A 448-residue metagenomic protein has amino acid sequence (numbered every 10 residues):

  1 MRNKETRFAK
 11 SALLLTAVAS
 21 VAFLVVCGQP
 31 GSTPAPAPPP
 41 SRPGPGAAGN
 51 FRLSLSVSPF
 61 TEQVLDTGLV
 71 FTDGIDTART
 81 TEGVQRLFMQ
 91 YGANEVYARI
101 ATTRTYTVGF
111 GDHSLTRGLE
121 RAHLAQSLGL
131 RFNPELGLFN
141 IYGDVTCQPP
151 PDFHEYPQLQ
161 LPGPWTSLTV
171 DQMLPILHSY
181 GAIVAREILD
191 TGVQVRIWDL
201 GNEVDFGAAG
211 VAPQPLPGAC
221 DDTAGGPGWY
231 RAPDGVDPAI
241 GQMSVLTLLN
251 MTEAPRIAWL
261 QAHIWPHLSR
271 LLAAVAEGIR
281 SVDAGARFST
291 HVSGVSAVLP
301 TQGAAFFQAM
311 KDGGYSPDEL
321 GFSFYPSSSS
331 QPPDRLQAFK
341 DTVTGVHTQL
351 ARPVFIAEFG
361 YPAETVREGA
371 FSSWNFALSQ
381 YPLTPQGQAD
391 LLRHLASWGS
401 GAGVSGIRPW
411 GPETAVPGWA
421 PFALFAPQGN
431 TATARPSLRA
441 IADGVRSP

Functional and structural regions predicted by a protein language model:
R2-L15: Bacterial N-terminal signal peptides that target proteins for export
V25-V26: C-terminal motif of bacterial Sec signal peptides marking the signal peptidase cleavage site
P43-A93: Boundary/entry segment of secreted carbohydrate-active catalytic domains
F51-V57, V96-A98, F132-L136, R196-L200 (+4 more regions): Hydrophobic faces of well-ordered beta-strands that scaffold small-molecule active sites in alpha/beta enzyme cores
S54, L69-T72, P215-D222, P227-I257 (+2 more regions): Aromatic-rich peripheral "rim/lid" segments of glycoside hydrolase catalytic domains that contact and position glycan
G68-F88, L177-E187, V298-K311, A389-A396: Short, acidic/polar
V84, E135, A262-R270, D283-T290 (+2 more regions): Glycoside hydrolase catalytic-domain groove-lining segments
R86-I264, L271-V275, I279, A286-R287 (+2 more regions): Substrate-binding cleft and catalytic face of glycoside hydrolase catalytic domains, especially the flexible beta-alpha
